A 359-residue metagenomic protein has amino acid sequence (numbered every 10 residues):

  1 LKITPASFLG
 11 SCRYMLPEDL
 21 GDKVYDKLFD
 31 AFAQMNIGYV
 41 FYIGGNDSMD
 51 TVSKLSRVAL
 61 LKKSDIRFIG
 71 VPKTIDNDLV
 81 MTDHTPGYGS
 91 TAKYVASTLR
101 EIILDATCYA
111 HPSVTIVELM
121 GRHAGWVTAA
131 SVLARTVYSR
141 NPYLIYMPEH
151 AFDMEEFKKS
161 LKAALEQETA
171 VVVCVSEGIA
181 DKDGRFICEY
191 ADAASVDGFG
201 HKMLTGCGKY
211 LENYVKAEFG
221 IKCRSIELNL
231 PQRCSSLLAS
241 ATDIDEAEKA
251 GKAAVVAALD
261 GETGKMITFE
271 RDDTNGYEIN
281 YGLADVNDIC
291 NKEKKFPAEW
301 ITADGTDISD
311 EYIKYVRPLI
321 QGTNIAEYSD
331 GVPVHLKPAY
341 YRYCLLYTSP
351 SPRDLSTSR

Functional and structural regions predicted by a protein language model:
L1-G38, D47, R100: Glycine-rich oxoanion-binding loops at beta->alpha junctions
Y42-G44, D50-A59, T85-R224: Accessory alpha-helical/coil subdomains and C-terminal extensions that flank or cap enzyme catalytic cores
I116-H123, L228-R233, T268-I279: A glycine-rich phosphate-binding loop feature that marks nucleotide/adenosyl-phosphate handling sites
G184-E189, S235-D245, N275-V286: Short glycine/threonine-rich loop-to-helix capping motif typified by GTGT followed within a few residues by an Asp-Pro
D197-G198, M203-T268: C-terminal catalytic subdomain
T263, R271-L346: Internal helix-turn-beta structural module
Y347-D354: Conserved small/polar residues in nucleotide/adenosyl-binding loops
